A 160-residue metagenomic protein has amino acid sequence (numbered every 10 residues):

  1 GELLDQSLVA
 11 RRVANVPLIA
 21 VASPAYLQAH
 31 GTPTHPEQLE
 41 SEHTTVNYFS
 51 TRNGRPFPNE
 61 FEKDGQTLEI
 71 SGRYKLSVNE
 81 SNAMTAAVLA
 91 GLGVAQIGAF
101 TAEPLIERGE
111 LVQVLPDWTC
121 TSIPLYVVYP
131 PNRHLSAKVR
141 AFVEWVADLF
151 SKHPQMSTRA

Functional and structural regions predicted by a protein language model:
G1, F49, L115-W118, P131: Residues at the C-termini of beta-strands that transition into short coil/loop
G1-V78: Acidic, Gly/Pro-rich loop/turn segments at junctions of secondary structure
L3-A10, L105-L115: Ligand-binding "clamshell"
R11, E37, T85-A86, R140: Alpha-helical segments flanking ligand/cofactor-binding loops in enzyme cores
A14, Q28, E40-S41, V88-L89 (+2 more regions): Alpha-helix boundary recognition
T67-Q113, C120: Hydrophobic hinge/microswitch elements
A99-P104, R108, W118-A160: C-terminal effector-binding regulatory domain of bacterial HTH transcription factors
